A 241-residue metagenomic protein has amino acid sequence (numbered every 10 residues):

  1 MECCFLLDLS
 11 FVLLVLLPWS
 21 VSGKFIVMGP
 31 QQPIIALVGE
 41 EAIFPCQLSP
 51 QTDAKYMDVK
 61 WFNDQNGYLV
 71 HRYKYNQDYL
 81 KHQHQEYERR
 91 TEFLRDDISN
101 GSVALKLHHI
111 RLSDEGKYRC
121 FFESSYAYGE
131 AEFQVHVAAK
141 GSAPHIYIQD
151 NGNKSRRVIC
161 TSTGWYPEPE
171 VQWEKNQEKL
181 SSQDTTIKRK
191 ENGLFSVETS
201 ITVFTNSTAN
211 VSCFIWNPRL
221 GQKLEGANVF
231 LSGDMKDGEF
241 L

Functional and structural regions predicted by a protein language model:
M1-V38: N-terminal Sec-dependent signal peptide, specifically the hydrophobic helical h-region
K24-P30, A139-Q149, S182: Proline-enriched interdomain boundary motifs that mark the N-terminal boundary and often initiate the first structured
Q31-L37, L48-P50, P144-N151, T186-K188 (+1 more regions): Short beta-strand segments of immunoglobulin-like
E40-F44, M57, K154-V158: Structural beta-strand segments of beta-rich domains
E41-Q47, E88-H136: Ligand-binding face of N-terminal immunoglobulin V-set domains in extracellular IgSF glycoproteins
C46, W61, Y118-C120, V135 (+3 more regions): Core motif of extracellular immunoglobulin-like domains
S49-R90, Y166-D184, N210-S212: N-terminal V-set
D53-Y56, S113, F121-A139, N210-D237: Extracellular/luminal immunoglobulin-like beta-sandwich modules
